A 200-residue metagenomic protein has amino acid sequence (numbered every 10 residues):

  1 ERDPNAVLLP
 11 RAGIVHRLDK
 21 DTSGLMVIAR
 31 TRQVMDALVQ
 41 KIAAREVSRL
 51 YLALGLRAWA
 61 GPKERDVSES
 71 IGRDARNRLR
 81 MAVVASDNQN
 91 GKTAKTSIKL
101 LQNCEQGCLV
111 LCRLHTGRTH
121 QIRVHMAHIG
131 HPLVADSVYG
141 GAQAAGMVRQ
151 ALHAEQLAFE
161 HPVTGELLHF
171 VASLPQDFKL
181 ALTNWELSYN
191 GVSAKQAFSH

Functional and structural regions predicted by a protein language model:
E1-H200: RNA pseudouridine synthases
